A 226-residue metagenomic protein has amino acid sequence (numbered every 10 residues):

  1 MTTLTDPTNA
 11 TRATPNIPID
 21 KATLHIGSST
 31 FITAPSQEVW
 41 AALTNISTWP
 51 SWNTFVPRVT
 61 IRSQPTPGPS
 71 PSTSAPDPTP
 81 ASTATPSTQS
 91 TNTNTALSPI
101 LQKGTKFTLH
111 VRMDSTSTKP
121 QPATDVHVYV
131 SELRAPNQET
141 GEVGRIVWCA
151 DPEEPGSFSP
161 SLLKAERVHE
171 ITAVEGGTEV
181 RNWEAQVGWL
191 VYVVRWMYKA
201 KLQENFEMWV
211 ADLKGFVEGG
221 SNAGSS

Functional and structural regions predicted by a protein language model:
T2-I100: Hydrophobic ligand-binding cavity/cleft-lining segments
A10-R12, I61, A211-S226: Short, highly charged C-terminal tails/helix-capping segments
T23-F31, K106, D125, R145 (+2 more regions): Intrinsic-disorder/low-complexity, polar/charged segments enriched in Ser/Thr/Lys/Arg/Asp/Glu/Gln
T30, D125-A135, K164-A173: Hydrophobic/aromatic beta-strand elements that line small-molecule binding cavities or substrate pockets in beta-rich
E38-L43, W49, F107-L109, V130 (+3 more regions): Hydrophobic pocket/interface hotspot
I61-P160, W189, G215-G220: Glycine-rich portal/gate segments that line the openings of hydrophobic small-molecule binding cavities
E142-M208, G215, S225: Beta-strand/loop substructures that line and gate deep hydrophobic ligand-binding cavities in soluble
